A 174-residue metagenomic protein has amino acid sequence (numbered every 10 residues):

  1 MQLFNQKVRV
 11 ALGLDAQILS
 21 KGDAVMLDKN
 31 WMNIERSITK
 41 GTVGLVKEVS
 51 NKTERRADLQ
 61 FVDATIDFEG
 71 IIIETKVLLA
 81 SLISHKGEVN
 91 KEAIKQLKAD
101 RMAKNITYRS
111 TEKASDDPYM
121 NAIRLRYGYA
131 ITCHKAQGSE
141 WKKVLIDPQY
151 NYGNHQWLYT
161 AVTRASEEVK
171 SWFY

Functional and structural regions predicted by a protein language model:
M1-Y174: Core RecA-like ATPase module of SF1/SF2 helicases and allied nucleic-acid translocases
